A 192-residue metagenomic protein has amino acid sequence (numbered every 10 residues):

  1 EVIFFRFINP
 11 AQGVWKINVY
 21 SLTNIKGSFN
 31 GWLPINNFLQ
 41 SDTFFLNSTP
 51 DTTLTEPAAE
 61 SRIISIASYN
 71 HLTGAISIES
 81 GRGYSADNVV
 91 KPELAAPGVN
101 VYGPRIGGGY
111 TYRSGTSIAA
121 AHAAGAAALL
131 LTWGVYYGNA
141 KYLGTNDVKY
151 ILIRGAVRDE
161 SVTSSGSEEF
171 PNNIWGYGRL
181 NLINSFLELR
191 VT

Functional and structural regions predicted by a protein language model:
E1-R105, G155: Catalytic-core segments of hydrolase enzymes
T52, G74, L143, D147 (+1 more regions): Generic recognition of stable, solvent-exposed alpha-helical segments in well-folded globular domains
E56, Y69, T116, G138-Y142 (+1 more regions): Hydrophobic alpha-helical scaffolding
L72, N88, A120, L130 (+1 more regions): Basic, gly/Ser/Thr/Pro-rich low-complexity segments located predominantly at protein N termini
E79-G81, R113, I174-G176: Short glycine/serine/threonine-biased micro-segments
E93, S117, N181: Acidic active-site catalytic centers that drive phospho-/nucleotidyl reactions and related ester hydrolyses
G98-E168: Hydrolase catalytic cores
T163-T192: C-terminal domain-closing interface element
